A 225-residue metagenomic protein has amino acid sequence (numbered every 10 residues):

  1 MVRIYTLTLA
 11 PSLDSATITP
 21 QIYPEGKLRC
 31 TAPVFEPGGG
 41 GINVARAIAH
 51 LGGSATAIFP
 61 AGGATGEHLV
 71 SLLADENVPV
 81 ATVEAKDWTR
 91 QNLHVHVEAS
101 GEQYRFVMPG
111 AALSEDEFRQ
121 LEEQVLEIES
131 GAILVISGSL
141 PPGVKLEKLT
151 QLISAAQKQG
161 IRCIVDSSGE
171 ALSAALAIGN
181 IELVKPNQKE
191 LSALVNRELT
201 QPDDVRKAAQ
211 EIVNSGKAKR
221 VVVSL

Functional and structural regions predicted by a protein language model:
M1-I58, E67: Glycine-rich phosphate/adenosyl-contacting loop at the front of the ribokinase-like
L7-P11, P60-G63, A85, E98 (+2 more regions): Cofactor-binding loop segments of dinucleotide-utilizing enzymes, especially the Rossmann-like FAD- and NAD(P)+-binding
L9, I136-L140, V223-L225: Glycine-rich beta-strand-to-loop/alpha-helix junction loops that act as flexible
G26, H50-A132: Conserved N-terminal subdomain of the carbohydrate kinase-like
R105-V107, G131-S139, D166, K185-E190: Short beta-strands and strand-loop turn motifs
S114-A156: Hydrophobic alpha-helical segments and helix pairs
E147-L225: Conserved phosphate/ATP/ADP-binding segment of small-molecule kinases
